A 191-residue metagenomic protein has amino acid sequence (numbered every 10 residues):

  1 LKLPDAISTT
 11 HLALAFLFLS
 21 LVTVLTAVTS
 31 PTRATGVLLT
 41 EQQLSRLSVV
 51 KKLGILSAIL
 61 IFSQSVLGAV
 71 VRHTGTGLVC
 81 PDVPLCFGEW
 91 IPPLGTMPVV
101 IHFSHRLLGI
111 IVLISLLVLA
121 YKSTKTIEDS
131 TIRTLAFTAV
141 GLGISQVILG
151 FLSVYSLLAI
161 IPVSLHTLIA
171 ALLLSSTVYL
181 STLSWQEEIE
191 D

Functional and structural regions predicted by a protein language model:
L1-D191: Polytopic transmembrane helical bundles with strong interfacial aromatic enrichment
